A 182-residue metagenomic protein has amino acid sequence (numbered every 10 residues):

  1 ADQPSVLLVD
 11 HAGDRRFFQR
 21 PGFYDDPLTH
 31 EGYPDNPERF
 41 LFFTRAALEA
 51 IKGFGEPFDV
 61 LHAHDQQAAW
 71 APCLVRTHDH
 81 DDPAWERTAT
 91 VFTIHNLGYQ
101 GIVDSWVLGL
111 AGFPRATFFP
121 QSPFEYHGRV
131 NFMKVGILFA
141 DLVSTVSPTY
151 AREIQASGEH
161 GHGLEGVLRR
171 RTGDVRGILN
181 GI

Functional and structural regions predicted by a protein language model:
A1-I182: Catalytic cores of nucleotide-sugar-dependent glycosyltransferases that transfer UDP/GDP/TDP-activated
